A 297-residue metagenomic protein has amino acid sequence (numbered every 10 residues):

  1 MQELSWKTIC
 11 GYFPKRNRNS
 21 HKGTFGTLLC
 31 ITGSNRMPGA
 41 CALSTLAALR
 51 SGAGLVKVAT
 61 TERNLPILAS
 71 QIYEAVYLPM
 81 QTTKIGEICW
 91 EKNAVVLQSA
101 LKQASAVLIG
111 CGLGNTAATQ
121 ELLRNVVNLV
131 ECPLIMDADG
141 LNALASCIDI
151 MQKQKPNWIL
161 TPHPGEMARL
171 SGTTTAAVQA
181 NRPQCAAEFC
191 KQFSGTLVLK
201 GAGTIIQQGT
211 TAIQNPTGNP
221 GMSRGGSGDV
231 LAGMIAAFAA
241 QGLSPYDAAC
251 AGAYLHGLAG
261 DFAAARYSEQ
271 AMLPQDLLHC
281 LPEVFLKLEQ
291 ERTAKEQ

Functional and structural regions predicted by a protein language model:
M1-P133, N142-I159, P164-Q297: Small-residue (G/A/S/T)-rich helix-start motifs and N-terminal tracts that mark the onset
